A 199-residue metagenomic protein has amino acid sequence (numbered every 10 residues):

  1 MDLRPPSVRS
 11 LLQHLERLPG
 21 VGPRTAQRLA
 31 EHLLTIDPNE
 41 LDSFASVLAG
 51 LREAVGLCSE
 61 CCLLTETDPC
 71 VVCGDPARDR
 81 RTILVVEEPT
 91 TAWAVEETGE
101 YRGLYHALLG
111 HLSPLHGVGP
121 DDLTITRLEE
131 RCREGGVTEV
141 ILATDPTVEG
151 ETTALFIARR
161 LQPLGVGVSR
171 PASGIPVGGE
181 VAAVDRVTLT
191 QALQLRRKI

Functional and structural regions predicted by a protein language model:
M1-P19: Extended, structured, electrostatic nucleic-acid-contact surfaces
S10, D37, Y101-R102, E129-I199: Long C-terminal interaction/binding lobes of large macromolecular proteins
A26, D75-T144: Extended interfacial segments that mediate partner engagement and assembly in macromolecular machines
L51-A54, E66: Short metal-coordination and nucleic-acid-contact micro-motifs, chiefly zinc-binding Cys/His arrays
C58-C61, C70-C73: Short cysteine-rich clusters marking metal-coordination/redox-active sites
T65-T67, R78: Short functional micro-motifs and their immediate structural scaffolds
